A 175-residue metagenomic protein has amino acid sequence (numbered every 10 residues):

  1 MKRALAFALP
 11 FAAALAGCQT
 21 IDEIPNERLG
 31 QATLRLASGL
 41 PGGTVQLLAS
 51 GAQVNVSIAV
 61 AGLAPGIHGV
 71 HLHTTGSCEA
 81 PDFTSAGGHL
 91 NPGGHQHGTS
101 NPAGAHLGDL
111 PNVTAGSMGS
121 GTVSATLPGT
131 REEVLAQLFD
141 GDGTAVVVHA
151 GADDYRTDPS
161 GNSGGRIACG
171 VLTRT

Functional and structural regions predicted by a protein language model:
M1-A16: Sec-dependent bacterial lipoprotein signal peptides
A16-I67, L72-T175: N-terminal leader/targeting pre-sequences
